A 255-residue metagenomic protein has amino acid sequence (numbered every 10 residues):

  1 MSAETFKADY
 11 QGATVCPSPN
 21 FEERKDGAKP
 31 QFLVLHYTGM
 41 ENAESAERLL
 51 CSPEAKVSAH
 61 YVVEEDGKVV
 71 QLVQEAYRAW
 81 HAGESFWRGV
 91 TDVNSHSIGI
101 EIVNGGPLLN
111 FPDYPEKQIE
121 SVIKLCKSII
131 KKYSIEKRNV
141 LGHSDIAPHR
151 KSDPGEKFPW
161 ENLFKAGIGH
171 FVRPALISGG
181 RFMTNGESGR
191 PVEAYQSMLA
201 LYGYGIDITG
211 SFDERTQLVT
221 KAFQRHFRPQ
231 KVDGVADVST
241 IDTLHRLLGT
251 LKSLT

Functional and structural regions predicted by a protein language model:
S2-R138: Active-site-adjacent loop/helix surface patches within enzyme catalytic domains that shape the substrate-binding cleft
C16, G83-F86, P115-L141, D145-T255: Cell-envelope/ECM-targeting effectors and their regulatory/trafficking segments
